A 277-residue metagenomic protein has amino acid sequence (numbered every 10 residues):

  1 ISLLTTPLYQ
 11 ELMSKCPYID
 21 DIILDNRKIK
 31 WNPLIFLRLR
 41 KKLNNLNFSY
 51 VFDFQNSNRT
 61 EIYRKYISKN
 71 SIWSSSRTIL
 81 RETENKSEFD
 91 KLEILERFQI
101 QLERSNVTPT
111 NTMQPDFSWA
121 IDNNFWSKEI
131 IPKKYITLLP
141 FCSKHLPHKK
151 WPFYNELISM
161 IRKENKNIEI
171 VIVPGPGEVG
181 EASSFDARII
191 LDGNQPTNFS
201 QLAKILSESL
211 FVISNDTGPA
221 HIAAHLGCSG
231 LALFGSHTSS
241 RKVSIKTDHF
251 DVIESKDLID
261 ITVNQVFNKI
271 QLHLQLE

Functional and structural regions predicted by a protein language model:
I1-E277: Catalytic machinery of carbohydrate-active enzymes, primarily nucleotide-sugar-dependent glycosyltransferases
